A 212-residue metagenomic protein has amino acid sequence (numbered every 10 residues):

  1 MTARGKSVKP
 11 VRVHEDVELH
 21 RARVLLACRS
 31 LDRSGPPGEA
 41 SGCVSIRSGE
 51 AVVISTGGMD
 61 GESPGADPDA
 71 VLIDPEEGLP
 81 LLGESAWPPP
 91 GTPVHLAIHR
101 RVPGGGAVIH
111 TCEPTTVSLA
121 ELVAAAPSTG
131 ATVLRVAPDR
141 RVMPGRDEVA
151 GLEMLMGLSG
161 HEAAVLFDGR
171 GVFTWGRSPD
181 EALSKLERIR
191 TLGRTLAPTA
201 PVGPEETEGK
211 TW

Functional and structural regions predicted by a protein language model:
T2-W212: Glycine-rich flexible loops
